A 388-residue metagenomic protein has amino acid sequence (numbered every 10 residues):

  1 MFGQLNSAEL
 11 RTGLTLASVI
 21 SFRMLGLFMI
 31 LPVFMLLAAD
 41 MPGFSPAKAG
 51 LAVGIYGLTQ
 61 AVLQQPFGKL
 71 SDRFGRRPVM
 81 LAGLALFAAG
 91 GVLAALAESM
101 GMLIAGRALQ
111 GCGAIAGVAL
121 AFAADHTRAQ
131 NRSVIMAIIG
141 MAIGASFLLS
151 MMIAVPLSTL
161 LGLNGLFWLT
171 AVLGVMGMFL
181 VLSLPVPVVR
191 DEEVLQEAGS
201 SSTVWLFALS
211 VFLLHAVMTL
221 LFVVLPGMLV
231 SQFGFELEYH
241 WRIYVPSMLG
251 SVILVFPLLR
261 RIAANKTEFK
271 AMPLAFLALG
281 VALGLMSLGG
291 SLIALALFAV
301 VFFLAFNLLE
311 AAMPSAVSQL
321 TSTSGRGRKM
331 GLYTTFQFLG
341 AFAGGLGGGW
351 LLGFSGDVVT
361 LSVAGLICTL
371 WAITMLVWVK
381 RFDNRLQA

Functional and structural regions predicted by a protein language model:
P32-P46, V223-Y239: Short amphipathic helix-loop junctions that connect adjacent transmembrane helices in Major Facilitator Superfamily/SLC
G57-Q65, F147-L148, M248-F256, A341-F342: Residue-level signature of mid-helix packing/kink "hotspots" within the transmembrane helices of 12-pass Major
V62-E98: Conserved MFS/SLC helix-loop-helix module at the cytosolic interface between two early adjacent transmembrane helices
Q64-G75, L254-T267, L352: Helix-to-loop junctions at the C-terminal end of transmembrane segments in multipass secondary transporters
G106-I143: Cytoplasmic helix-loop-helix junction between adjacent transmembrane helices in 12-TM secondary transporters
A171-R190, T374-V379: C-terminal membrane-cytosol helix-exit motif in multi-pass small-molecule transporters
F269-M313: C-terminal transmembrane helical hairpin of 12-TM major facilitator-type secondary transporters
